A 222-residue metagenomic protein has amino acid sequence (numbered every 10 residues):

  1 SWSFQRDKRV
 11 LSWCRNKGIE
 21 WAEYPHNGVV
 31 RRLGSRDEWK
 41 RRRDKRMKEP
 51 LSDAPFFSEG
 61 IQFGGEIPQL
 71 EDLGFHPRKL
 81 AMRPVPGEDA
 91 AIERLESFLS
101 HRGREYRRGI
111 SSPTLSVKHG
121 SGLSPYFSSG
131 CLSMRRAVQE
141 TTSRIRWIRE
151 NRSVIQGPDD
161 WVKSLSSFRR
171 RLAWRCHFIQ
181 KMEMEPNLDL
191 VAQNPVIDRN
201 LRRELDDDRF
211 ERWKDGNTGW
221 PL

Functional and structural regions predicted by a protein language model:
S1-F168, I179: Active-site "lid/cap" and pocket-lining segments within catalytic core domains
V138-L222: Long, K/E/R/D-enriched contiguous segments that form extended
